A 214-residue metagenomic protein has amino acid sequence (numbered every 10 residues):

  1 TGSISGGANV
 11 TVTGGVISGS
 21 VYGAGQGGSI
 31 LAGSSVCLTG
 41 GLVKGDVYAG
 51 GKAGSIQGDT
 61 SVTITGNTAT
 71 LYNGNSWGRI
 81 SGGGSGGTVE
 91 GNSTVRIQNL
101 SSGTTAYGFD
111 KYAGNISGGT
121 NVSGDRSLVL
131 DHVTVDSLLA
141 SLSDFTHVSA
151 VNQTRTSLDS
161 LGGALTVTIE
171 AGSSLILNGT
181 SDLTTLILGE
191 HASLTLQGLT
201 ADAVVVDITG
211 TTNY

Functional and structural regions predicted by a protein language model:
T1-S20, Q26-D46, K52-R79, S85-R155 (+6 more regions): Surface-exposed loop/turn motifs in large extracellular/passenger domains
L177-N178, L196-G198: Beta-strand-rich, repetitive solenoid scaffolds
N178, T184-L186: Beta-strand-dominated extracellular/periplasmic modules and repeats in secreted or surface-exposed proteins
